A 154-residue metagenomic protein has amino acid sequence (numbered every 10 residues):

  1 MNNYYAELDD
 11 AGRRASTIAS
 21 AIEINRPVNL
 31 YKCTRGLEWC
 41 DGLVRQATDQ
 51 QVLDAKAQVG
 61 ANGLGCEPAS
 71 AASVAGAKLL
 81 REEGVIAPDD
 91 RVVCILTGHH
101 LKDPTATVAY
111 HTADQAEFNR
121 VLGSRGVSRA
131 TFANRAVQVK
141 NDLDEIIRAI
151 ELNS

Functional and structural regions predicted by a protein language model:
M1-C66, Y110-S154: Active-site/ligand-binding loops adjacent to catalytic centers
D49-T105: Claisen-condensing/thiolase-fold acyl-transfer catalytic domains that form or cleave C-C bonds in fatty acid
